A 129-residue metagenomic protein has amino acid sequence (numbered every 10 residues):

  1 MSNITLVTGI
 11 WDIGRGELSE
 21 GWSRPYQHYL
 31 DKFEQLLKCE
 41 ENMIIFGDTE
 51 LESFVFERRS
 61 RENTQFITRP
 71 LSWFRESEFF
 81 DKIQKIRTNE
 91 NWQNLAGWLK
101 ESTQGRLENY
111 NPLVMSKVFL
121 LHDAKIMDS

Functional and structural regions predicted by a protein language model:
M1-H28: N-proximal low-complexity "stem/linker" segments adjacent to membrane-targeting elements
R15, E52, R75: Flexible, glycine-rich phosphate/dinucleotide-binding loops and adjacent beta-alpha linkers at cofactor/substrate
S19-S23, F33-E34, E41, Q104-N111: Short, charged/polar micro-motifs that form catalytic or ligand-binding hotspots
Y26-N42, R58, E62: Short, acidic, metal-binding catalytic loop of nucleotide-sugar glycosyltransferases
I44-D48: Short internal beta-strands
T49-V55: Short, charged/polar "capping" segments at the starts of alpha-helices and the immediately preceding loops
E50, I126-S129: Surface-exposed helix-capping loop/turn segments at secondary-structure junctions
S60-M127: Active-site-proximal specificity loops/subdomain of glycosyltransferases
